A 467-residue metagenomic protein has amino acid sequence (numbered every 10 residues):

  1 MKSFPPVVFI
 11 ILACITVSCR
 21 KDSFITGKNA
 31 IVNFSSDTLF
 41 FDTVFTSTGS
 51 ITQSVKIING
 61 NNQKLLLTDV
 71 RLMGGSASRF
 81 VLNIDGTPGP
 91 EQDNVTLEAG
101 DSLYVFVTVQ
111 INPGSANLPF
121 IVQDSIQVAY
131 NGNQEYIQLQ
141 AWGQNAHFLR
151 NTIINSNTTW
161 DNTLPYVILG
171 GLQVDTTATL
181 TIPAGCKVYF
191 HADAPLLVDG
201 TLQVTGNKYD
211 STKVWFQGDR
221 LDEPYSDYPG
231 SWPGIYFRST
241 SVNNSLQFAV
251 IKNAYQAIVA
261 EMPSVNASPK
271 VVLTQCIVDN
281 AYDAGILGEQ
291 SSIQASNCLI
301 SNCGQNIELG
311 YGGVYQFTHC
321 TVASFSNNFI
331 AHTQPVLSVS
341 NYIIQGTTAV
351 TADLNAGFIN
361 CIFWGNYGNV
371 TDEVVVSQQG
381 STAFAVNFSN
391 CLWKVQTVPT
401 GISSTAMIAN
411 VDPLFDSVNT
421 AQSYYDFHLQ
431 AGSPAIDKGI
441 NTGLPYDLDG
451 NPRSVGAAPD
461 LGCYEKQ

Functional and structural regions predicted by a protein language model:
M1-V8: Bacterial N-terminal signal peptides that target proteins for export
I15-S18: C-terminal motif of bacterial Sec signal peptides marking the signal peptidase cleavage site
R20-I25, V32-T43, T48-S50, S54 (+4 more regions): Beta-strand/loop edge motif enriched in small/polar residues
S50-I51, N62-L67: Short acidic/proline- and small/hydrophobic-mixed sequence motifs that coincide with surface turns and coil-to-beta
I57-N61: Asparagine-centered strand-capping/turn motif at beta-strand->loop junctions
M73-E91: Short, solvent-exposed loop/linker segments at beta-strand-coil boundaries, enriched for Pro/Gly and Ser/Thr
D449-R453: Cytochrome P450 C-terminal beta-domain/meander region
